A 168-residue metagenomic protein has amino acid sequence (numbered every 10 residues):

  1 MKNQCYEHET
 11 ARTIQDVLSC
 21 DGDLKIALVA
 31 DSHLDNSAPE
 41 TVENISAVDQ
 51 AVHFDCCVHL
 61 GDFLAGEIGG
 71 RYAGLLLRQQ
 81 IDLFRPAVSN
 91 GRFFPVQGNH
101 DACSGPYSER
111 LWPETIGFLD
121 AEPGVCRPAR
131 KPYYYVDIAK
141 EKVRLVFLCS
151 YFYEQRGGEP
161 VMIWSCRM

Functional and structural regions predicted by a protein language model:
M1-G74: N-terminal active-site segment of His-dependent metallophosphoesterases
C5-T13, G70-M168: Extended active-site neighborhood of metal-dependent phosphoesterases/phosphodiesterases
